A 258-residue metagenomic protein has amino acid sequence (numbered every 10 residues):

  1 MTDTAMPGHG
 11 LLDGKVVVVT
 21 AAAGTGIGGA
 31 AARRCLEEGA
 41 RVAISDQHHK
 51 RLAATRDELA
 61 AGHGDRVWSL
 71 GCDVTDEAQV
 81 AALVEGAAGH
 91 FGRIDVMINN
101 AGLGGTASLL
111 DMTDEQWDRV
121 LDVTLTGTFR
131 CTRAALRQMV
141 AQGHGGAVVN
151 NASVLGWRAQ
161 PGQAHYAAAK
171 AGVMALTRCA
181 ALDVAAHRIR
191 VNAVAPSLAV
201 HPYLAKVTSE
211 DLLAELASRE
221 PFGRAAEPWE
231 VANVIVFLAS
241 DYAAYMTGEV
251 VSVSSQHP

Functional and structural regions predicted by a protein language model:
T2-H9, G26, R158, S218-F222 (+2 more regions): Short C-terminal tail/terminal secondary-structure segment of NAD(P)H-dependent dehydrogenase/reductase domains
H9-A43: Canonical Rossmann dinucleotide-binding motif of NAD(H)/NADP(H)-dependent dehydrogenases/reductases, specifically
F91, I189-R190, R224-S254: C-terminal substrate-recognition "lid" of short-chain dehydrogenase/reductases
L103, L110-F129, V149, V173 (+1 more regions): Catalytic Tyr-X3-Lys loop
S108-L109, Q116-L121, L204, L212 (+1 more regions): Substrate-binding pocket helix/loop in short-chain dehydrogenase/reductase
T132, A169, T177: Active-site helix of classical SDR
R137, L182-A186, A244: Alpha-helical segment proximal to the catalytic Tyr-Lys
S153: Residue(s) in the substrate-gating loop at a strand-loop-helix junction that position the organic substrate next
